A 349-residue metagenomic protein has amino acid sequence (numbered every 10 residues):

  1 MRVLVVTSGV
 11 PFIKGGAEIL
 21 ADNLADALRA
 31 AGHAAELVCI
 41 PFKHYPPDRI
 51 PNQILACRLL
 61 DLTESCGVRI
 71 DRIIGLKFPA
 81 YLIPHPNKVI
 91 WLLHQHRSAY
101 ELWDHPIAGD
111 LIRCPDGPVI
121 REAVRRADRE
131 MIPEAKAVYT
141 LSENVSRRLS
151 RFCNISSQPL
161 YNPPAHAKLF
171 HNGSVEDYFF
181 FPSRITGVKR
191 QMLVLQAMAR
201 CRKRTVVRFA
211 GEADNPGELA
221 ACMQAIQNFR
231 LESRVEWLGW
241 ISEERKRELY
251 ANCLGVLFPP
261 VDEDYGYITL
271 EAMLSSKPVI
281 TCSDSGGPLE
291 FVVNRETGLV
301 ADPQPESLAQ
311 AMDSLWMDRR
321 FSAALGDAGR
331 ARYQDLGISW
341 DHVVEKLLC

Functional and structural regions predicted by a protein language model:
D110-V138, S146: Membrane-proximal helix-turn-helix segments that form the acceptor-binding/catalytic region of lipid-linked
H171-K189, L195-R202, V207-R208: Conserved donor-binding/catalytic core segment of Leloir-type glycosyltransferases
V206-M223, G239: Glycosyltransferase donor-sugar binding loop
G217-L219, E232-S242, L249: Active-site donor-binding acidic/aromatic loop of nucleotide-activated sugar and phosphosugar transferases involved
V261: Aromatic "clamp/platform" in nucleotide-sugar-dependent glycosyltransferases that forms part of the donor/acceptor
P278-C282: Short hydrophobic beta-strand element within catalytic cores of glycosyltransferases and related nucleotide-activated
N294-E306, S314-R319: Conserved acidic donor-binding segment of nucleotide-sugar-dependent glycosyltransferases
S314, F321-L336, H342: A short, well-ordered alpha-helix in the C-terminal region of glycosyltransferases
